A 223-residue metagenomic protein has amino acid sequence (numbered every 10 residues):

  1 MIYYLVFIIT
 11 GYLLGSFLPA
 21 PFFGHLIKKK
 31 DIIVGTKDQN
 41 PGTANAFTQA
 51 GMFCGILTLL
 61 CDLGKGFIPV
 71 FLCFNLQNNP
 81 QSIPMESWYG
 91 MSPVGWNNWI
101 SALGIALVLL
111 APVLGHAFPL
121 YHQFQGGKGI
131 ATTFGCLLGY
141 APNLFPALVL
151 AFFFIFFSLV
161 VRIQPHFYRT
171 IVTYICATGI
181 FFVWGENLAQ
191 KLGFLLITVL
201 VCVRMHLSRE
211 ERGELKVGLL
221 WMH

Functional and structural regions predicted by a protein language model:
M1-F7, V70-L107, L138-A147, F181-F194: Helix-coil boundary and interhelical linker segments in multi-pass alpha-helical membrane proteins
F7, G11, S16, A20 (+13 more regions): Alpha-helical transmembrane segments in multi-pass membrane proteins
F22-F53, G126, E211-H223: Cytosolic, membrane-interface loops and tails of multi-pass inner-membrane proteins
I32-G42, L120-F134, P165-C176: Short, non-helical or kinked segments that cap or interrupt transmembrane helices
G42, T48-N75: Multi-pass membrane catalytic core of lipid/isoprenoid biosynthesis enzymes
F47-A50, A111, I130-I163, C176-W184: Interfacial segments of multi-pass membrane proteins
F145-F152, H166-Y174, G185-T198: Loop-to-transmembrane alpha-helix initiation sites
A177-H223: C-terminal membrane-associated helical module and adjoining short loops/tails
